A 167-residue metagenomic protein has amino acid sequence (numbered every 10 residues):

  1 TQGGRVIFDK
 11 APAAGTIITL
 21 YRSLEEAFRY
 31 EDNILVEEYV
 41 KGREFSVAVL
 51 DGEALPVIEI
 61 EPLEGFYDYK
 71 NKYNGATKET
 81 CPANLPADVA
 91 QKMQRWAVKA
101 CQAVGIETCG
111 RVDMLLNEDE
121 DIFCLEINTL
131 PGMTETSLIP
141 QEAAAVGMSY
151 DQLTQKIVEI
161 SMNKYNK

Functional and structural regions predicted by a protein language model:
T1-G15, T19, S23: Phosphate/diphosphate-binding glycine-rich loops and adjacent basic-rich segments that engage nucleotide
T1-Q2, K41, L116, T129: Short, glycine/acidic-enriched loop or turn micro-motifs at the edges of active sites
R5-V6, E44, M133-T134: Gly/Ser/Thr-rich beta-alpha loop segments that engage phosphate groups in nucleotides
V6-I7, V40, V47, V57 (+3 more regions): Hydrophobic aliphatic residue packing
F8-D9, Y73, T80-C81, L115 (+2 more regions): Basic, gly/Ser/Thr/Pro-rich low-complexity segments located predominantly at protein N termini
G15-R95, E118-F123: Phosphate-binding site of ATP-dependent enzymes
P86-K167: ATP-dependent carboxylate activation and anion-phosphoryl transfer catalytic cores that bind Mg-ATP to form
